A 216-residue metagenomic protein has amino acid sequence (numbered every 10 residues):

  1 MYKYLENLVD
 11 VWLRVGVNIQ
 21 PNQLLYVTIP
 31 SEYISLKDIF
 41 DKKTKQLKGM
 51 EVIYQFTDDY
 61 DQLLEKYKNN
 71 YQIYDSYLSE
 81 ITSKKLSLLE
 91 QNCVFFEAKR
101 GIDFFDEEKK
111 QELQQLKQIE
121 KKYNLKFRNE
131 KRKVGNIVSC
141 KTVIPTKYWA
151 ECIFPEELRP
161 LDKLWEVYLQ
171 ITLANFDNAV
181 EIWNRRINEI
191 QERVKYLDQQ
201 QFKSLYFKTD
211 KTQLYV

Functional and structural regions predicted by a protein language model:
M1-V216: Active-site bordering "gate/hinge" segments that shape substrate access to catalytic or cofactor-binding pockets
